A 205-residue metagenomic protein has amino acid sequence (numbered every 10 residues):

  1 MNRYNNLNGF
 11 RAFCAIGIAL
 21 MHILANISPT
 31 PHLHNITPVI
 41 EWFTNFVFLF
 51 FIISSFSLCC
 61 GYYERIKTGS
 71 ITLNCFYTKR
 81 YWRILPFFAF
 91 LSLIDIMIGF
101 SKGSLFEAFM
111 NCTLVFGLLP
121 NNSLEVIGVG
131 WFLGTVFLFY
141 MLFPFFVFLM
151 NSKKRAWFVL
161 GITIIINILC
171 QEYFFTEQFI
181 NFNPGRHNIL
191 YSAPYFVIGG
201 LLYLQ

Functional and structural regions predicted by a protein language model:
N2-I23, F46: A generic "structured core" feature
N2-N5, H32-E41, F76, R80 (+1 more regions): Juxtamembrane loop-transmembrane helix junctions in multi-pass integral membrane proteins, especially the extracellular
Y4, I66-C75, G103, F146-A156 (+1 more regions): Membrane-interface helix-boundary motifs at transmembrane edges
N8, F51, A108-W131, F145-Q205: Aromatic-enriched alpha-helical transmembrane segments of multi-pass intramembrane proteins
F10-A19, F87-L91, V159-N167: Alpha-helical transmembrane segments
C14-G17, M21-L24, I53-F56, C60 (+2 more regions): Membrane-embedded alpha-helical transmembrane segments of multi-pass integral membrane proteins
L24-P31, F100-S101, C170-I180: Juxtamembrane "helix-exit" motif on the non-cytosolic side of transmembrane helices
E41-F51, Y62-I98, G103-L114, F137-F139 (+1 more regions): Transmembrane alpha-helical segments and their boundary/interface "anchor" motifs in multi-pass integral membrane
